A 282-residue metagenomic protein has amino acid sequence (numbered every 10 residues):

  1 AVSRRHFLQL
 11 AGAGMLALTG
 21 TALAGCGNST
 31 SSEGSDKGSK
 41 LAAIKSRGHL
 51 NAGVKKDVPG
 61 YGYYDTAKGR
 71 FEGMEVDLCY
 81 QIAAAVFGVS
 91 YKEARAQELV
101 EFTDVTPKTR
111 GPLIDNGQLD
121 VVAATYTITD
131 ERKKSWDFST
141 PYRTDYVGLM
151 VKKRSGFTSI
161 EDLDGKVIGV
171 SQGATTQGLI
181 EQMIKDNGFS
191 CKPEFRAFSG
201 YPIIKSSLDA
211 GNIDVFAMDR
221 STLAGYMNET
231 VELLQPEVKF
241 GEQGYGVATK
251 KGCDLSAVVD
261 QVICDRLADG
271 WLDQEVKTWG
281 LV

Functional and structural regions predicted by a protein language model:
A1-H6, A13-T21: N-terminal secretory signal peptides
L23-G34: Bacterial lipoprotein signal-peptidase II cleavage site
N28, K45-S46, T175-F195, N228-P236 (+1 more regions): Ligand-binding clefts/hinges and TM-proximal coupling segments of bilobed small-molecule sensing domains
S35-G38, K45-V121: Extracytoplasmic small-molecule ligand-binding "clamshell" domains of the periplasmic binding protein/Venus flytrap
N51-P59, F71-V89, T127, T144-G200 (+2 more regions): Bilobed "Venus flytrap"/periplasmic-binding protein-like clamshell domains and structurally analogous long
K56, R143-R154, R220-C264, L281-V282: Periplasmic-binding protein-like
K92-E161: Acidic, polar ligand-binding/catalytic clefts
T109, A123-S135, L179-D186, S207-G241: A ligand-binding cleft/hinge motif common to bilobed small-molecule-binding domains
